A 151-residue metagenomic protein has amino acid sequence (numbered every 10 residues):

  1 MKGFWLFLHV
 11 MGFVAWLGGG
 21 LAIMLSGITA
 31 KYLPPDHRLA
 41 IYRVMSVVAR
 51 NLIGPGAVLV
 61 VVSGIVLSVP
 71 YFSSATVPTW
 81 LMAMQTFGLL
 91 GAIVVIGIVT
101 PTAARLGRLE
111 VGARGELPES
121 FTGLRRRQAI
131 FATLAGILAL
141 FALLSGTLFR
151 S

Functional and structural regions predicted by a protein language model:
M1-S151: Polytopic transmembrane helical bundles with strong interfacial aromatic enrichment
